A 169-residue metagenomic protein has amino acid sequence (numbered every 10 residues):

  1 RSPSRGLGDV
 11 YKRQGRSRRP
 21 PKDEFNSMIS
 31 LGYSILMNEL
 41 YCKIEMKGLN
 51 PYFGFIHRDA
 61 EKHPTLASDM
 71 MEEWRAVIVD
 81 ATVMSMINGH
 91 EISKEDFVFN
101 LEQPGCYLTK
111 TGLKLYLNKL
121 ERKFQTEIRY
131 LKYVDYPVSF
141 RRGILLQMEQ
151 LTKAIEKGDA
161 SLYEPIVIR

Functional and structural regions predicted by a protein language model:
R1-Y11: Single conserved hydrophobic/aromatic residue that forms the stacking wall/gate of nucleotide- or nucleobase-binding
D9-K22, N26, L40-R58, W74 (+3 more regions): Basic nucleic-acid-binding interfaces
I35, E39-K43, D69, E73 (+4 more regions): Generic, well-ordered alpha-helical scaffold segments in large soluble proteins
H57-T65, M70: Small-residue-rich helix-loop
A81-T82: Glycine-rich, acidic loop segments that terminate in or are immediately followed by a histidine
I92, D96-R169: Acidic, carboxylate-rich catalytic segments that either coordinate divalent cations
